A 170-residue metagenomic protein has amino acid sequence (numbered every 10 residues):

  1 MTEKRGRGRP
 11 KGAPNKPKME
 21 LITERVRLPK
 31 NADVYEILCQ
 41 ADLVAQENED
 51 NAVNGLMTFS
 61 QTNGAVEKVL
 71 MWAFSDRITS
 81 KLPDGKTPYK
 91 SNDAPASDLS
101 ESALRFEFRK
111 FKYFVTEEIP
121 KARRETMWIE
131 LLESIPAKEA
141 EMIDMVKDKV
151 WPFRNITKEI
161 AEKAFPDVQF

Functional and structural regions predicted by a protein language model:
T2-F170: N-terminal nucleic-acid-engaging modules of covalent nucleotidyltransferase systems
